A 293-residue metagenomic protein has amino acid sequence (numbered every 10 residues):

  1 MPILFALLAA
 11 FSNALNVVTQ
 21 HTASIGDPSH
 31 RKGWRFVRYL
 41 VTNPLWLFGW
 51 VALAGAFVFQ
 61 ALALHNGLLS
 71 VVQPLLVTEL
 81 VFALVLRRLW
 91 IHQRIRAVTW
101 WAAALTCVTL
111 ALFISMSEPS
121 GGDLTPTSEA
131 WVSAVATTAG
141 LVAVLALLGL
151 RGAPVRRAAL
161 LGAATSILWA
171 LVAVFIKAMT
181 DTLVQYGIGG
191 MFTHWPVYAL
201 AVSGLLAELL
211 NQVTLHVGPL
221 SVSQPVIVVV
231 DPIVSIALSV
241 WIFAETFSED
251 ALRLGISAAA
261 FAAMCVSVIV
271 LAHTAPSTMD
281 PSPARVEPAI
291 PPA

Functional and structural regions predicted by a protein language model:
M1-A293: Polytopic alpha-helical membrane proteins, predominantly small-molecule transporters/carriers
